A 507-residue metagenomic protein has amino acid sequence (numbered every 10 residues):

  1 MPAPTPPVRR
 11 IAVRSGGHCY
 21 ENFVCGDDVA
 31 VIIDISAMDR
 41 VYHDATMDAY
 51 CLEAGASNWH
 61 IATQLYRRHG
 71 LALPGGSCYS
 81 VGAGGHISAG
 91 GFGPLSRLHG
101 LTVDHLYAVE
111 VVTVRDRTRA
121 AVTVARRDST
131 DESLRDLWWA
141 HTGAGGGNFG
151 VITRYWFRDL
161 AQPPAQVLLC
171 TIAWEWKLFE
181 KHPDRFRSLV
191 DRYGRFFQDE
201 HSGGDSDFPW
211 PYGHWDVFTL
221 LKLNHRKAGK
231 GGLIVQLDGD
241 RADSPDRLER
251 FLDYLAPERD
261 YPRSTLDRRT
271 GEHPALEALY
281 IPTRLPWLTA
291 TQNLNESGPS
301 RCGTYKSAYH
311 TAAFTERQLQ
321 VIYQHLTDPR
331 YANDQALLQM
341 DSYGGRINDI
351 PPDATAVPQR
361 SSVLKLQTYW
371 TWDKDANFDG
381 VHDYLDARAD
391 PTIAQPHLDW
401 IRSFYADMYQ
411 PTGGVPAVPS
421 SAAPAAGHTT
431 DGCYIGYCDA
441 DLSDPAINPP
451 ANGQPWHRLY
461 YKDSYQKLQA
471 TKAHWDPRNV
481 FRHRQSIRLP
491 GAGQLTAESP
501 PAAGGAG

Functional and structural regions predicted by a protein language model:
P2-A173: FAD-binding core of FAD-dependent oxidoreductases, characterized by glycine-rich FAD pyrophosphate-binding loops
G16, E21-V24, Q166-G505: Cofactor-binding catalytic cores of oxidoreductases
